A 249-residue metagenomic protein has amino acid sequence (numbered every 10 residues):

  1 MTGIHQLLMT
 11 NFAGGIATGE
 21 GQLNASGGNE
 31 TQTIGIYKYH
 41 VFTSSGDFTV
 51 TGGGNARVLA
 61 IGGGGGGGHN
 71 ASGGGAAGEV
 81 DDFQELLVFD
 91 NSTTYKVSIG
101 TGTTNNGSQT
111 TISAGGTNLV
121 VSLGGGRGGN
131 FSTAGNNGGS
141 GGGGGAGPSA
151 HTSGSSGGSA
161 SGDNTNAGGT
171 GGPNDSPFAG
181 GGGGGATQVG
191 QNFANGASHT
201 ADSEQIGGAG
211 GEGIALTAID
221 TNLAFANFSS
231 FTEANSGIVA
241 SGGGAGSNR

Functional and structural regions predicted by a protein language model:
M1, N11, G62, A240-R249: Short, flexible beta-strand-to-coil junctions
M1-L59, F83-F89, K96, G116 (+2 more regions): Enriched but not universal
G15, Y37, H69, G154-A160 (+1 more regions): Short, intrinsically disordered, charge-balanced linker/junction segments flanking boundaries in proteins
I34-I36, V41-V50, I61-A114, G128-T133 (+3 more regions): Glycine-rich strand-loop-strand elements at beta-sheet edges
F42, D81, I112, S122 (+3 more regions): Bulky hydrophobic/aromatic "packing anchor" residues in well-ordered structure
L59-G66, N118-G124, A240-G243: Periodic beta-strand elements of RCC1/NHL beta-propellers and select beta-solenoids
G129-G171: Core domains of carbohydrate- and sulfate-ester-processing enzymes
S159-R249: Acidic, glycine-rich loop-and-strand cores that form catalytic or ligand-binding grooves in diverse globular domains
